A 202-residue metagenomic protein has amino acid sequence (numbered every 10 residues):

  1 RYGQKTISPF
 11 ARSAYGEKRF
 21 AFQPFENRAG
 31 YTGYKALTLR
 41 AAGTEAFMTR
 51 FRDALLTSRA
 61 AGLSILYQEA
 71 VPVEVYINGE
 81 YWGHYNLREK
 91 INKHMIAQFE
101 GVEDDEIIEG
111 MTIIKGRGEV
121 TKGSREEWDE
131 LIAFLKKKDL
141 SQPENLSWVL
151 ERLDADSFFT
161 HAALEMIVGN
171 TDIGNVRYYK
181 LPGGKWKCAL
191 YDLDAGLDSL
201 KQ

Functional and structural regions predicted by a protein language model:
Y2-G30: Reverse-transcriptase-like RNA-dependent polymerase core
A14, K93-H94, D194-D198: Activation segment
R19-T44, M48-T49, E80, N86-N170 (+1 more regions): ATP-dependent phospho-/nucleotidyl transfer catalytic cores
E45-I65: A conserved alpha-helical element in kinase catalytic cores
A61-Y76: Short, well-structured beta-strand/strand-turn elements
P72-E74, N170-P182: Catalytic-loop signature of eukaryotic-like protein kinases
P182-Q202: C-terminal catalytic region of ATP-dependent kinase domains
